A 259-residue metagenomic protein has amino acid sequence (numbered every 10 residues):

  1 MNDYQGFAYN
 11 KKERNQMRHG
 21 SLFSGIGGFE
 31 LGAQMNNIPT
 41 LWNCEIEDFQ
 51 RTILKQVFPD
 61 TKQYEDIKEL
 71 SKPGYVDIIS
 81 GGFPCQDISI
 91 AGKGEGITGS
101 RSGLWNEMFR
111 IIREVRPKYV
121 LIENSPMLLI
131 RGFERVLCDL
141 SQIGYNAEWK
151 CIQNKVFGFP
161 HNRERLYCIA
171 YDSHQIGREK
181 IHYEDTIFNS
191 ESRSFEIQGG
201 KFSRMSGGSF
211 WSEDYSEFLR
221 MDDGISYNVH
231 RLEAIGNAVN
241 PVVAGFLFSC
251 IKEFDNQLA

Functional and structural regions predicted by a protein language model:
Y9-R14, E69-I78, C85-N237: Class I S-adenosyl-L-methionine
N15-H19: Extreme N-terminal starter segment of soluble prokaryotic enzymes
S21-G27: Class I SAM-dependent methyltransferase "Motif I" SAM/SAH-binding loop
Q34: Gly/Ala-rich phosphate-binding loop of Rossmann-like dinucleotide-binding domains, activating on the conserved
T40-E45: Conserved SAM-binding motif I beta-strand of class I
F49-T52: Short alpha-helix immediately C-terminal to the canonical SAM-binding loop
P59-D66: Conserved SAM-binding strand-loop segment of SAM-dependent methyltransferases
G144, L232, A244, S249 (+1 more regions): Catalytic phosphate/metal-binding cores of nucleic-acid and nucleotide-processing enzymes, i.e., regions that mediate
